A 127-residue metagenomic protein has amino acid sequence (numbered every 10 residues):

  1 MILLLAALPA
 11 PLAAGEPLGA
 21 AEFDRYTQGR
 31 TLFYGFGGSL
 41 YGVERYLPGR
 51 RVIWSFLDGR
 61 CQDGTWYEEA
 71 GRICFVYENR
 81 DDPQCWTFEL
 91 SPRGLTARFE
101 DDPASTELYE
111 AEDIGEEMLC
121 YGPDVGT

Functional and structural regions predicted by a protein language model:
M1-P9: Bacterial N-terminal signal peptides
P11-D63, R72-T127: Lipid interaction determinants
